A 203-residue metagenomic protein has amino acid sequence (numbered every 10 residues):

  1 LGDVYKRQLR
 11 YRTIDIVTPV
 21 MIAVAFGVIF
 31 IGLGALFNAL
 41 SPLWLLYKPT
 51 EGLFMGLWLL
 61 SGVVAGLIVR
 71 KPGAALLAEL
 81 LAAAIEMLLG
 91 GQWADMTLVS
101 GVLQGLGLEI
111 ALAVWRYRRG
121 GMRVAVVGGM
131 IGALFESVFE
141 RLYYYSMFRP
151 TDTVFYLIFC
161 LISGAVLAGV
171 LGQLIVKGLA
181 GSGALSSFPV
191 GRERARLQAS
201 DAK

Functional and structural regions predicted by a protein language model:
L1-Y5: Short, small-residue-biased leader/transition segments that mark boundaries at the very start of proteins
K6, Y47-P49, I68-L77, V99-W115: Hydrophobic alpha-helical transmembrane segments
K6-A65: Hydrophobic transmembrane alpha-helices
I16-M21, G56, L60, P72-L80 (+4 more regions): Hydrophobic alpha-helical transmembrane segments
I22-F30, S61-G62, A82, E86 (+5 more regions): Alpha-helical transmembrane segments of multipass membrane proteins
G32-A39, P72-G73, I85-W93, F139-M147: Transmembrane helix-loop junctions in multi-pass membrane proteins
P42-W44, R118-K203: Membrane-embedded alpha-helical hairpins and interfacial helices in multi-pass inner-membrane proteins
A82-L112, Y143-Y144: Interfacial aromatic-anchored transmembrane helix boundaries in multi-pass membrane proteins
